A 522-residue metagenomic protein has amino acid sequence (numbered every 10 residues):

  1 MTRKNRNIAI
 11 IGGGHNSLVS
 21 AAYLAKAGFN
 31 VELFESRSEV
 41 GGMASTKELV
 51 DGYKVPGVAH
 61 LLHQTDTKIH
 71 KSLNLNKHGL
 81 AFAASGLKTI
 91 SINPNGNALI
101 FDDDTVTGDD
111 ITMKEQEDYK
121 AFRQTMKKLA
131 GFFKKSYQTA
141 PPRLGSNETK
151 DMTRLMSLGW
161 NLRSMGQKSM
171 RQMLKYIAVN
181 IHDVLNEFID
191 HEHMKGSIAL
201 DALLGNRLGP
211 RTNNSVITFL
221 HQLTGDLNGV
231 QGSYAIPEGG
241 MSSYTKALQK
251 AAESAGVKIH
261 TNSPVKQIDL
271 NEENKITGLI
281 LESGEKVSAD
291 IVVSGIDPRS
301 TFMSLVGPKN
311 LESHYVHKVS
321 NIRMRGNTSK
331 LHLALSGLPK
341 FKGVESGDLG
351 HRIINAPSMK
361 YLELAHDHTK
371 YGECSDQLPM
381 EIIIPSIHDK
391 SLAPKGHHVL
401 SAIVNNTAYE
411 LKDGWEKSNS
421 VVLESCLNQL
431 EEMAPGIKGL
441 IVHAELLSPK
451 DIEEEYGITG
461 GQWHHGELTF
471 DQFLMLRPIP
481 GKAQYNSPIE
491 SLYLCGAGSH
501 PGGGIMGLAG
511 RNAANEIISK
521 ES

Functional and structural regions predicted by a protein language model:
R3-G145, H465: N-terminal glycine-rich phosphate/pyrophosphate-binding loop and immediately adjacent elements
D118, L338-P339, Y371-S375, W415-E454: Flavin-binding catalytic cores
K127-A255, I458-F473: Active-site/ligand-binding neighborhood in enzyme catalytic cores
H191, K195-R211, S375-I383, G436-H500: A glycine-rich dinucleotide-binding beta-alpha-beta segment and adjacent secondary-structure elements that constitute
Q231, I236-E238, P264-A393, N486: Mid-domain catalytic core of redox enzymes that form a hydrophobic substrate pocket/lid adjacent to a catalytic redox
S242, K286, R299-S304, S336 (+1 more regions): Conserved FAD/dinucleotide-binding core of flavoprotein oxidoreductases
A252-V265: A conserved beta-strand/loop element that lines the FAD pocket in flavoprotein oxidoreductases
A497-I518: A conserved FAD-binding loop/helix module that cradles the flavin
